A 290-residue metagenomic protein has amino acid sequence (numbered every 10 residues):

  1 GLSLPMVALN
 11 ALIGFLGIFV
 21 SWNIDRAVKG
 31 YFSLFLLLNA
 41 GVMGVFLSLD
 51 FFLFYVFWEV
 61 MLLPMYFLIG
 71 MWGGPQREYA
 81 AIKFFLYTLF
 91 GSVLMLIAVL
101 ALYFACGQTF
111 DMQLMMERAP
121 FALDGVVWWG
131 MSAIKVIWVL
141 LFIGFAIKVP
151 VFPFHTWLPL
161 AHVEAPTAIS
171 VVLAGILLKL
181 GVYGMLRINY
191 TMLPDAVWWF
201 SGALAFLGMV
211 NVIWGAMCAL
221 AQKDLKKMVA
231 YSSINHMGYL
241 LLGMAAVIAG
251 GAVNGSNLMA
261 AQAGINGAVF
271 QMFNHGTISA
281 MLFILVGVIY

Functional and structural regions predicted by a protein language model:
G1-V93, H162, G175-I176, F200-Q262: Internal transmembrane alpha-helices of multipass membrane proteins
L2, G30-G41, Y79-I97, M115-F142 (+3 more regions): Interfacial and helix-entry/exit segments of alpha-helical transmembrane bundles in multi-pass inner-membrane proteins
A11-W22, F67-I69, A98-A101, V182-L193 (+2 more regions): Membrane-interfacial alpha-helical segments at the cytosolic side of multi-pass membrane proteins
V60-I69, F90, D111, F142-H162 (+4 more regions): Juxtamembrane interface elements at the cytosolic ends of transmembrane helices in multi-pass membrane proteins
M61-L62, V151, V182, G238-Y239 (+1 more regions): Short active-site segment of divalent metal-dependent hydrolases/proteases that encodes the spacing between
V93-T156, L160, M185-A203, A246-N266 (+1 more regions): Juxtamembrane/interfacial segments at transmembrane-helix boundaries in multi-pass membrane proteins
